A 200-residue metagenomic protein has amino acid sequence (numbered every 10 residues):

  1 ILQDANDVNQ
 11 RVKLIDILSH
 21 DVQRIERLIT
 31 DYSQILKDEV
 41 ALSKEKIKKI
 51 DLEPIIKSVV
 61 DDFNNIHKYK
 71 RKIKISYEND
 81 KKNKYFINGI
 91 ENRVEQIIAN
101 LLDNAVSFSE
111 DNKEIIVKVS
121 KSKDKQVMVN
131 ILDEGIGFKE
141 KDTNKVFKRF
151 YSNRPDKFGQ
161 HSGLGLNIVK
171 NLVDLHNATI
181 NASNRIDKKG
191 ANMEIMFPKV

Functional and structural regions predicted by a protein language model:
H20-I25: Short alpha-helical segment of the dimerization/phosphotransfer core of two-component systems
V40-E45, K82-G89: Conserved micro-motifs of the catalytic ATP-binding
K46-N64: A conserved beta-strand-to-alpha-helix junction within the catalytic ATP-binding
I66-E78: Short conserved segments within the C-terminal catalytic ATPase subdomain
A105-V106: Short helix-loop "hinge" at the ATP-lid/N-box region of the Bergerat-fold HATPase_c
F138-F150: Short conserved segment of the HATPase_c
